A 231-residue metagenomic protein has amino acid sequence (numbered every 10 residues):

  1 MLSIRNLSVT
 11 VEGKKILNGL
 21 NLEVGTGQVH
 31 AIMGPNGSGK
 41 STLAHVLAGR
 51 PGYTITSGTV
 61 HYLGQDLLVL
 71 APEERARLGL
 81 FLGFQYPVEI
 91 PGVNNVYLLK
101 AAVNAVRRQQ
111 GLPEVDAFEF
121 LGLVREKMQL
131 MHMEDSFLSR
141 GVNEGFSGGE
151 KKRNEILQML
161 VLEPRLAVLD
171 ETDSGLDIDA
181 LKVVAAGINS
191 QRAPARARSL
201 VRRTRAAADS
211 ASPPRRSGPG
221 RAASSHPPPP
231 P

Functional and structural regions predicted by a protein language model:
M33-P35: The feature captures the beta-strand-to-loop junction immediately N-terminal to the Walker
T59-R75, N143: ABC ATPase NBD Q-loop/coupling interface
V88-Q158, L162: ABC-family P-loop ATPase nucleotide-binding domains
E171-T172: Walker B catalytic motif
L181-P194: Helical segment within the ABC ATPase nucleotide-binding domain
R203-T204: H-loop/switch region of ABC-family ATPase nucleotide-binding domains
P214-P229: H-loop (His-switch) and adjacent beta-strand-loop-beta switch element of ABC-type ATPase nucleotide-binding domains
